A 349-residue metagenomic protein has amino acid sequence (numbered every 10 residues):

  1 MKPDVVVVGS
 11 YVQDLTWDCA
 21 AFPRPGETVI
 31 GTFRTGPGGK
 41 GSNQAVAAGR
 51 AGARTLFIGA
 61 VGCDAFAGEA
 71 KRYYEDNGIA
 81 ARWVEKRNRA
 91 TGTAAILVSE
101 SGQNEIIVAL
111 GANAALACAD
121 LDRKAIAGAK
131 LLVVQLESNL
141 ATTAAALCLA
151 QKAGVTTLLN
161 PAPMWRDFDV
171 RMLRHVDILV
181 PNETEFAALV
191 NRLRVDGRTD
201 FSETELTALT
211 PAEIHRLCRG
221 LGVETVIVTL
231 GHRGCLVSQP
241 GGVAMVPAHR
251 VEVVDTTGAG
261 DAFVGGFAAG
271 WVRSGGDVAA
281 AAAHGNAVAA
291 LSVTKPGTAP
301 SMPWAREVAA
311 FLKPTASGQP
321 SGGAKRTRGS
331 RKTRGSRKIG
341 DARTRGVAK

Functional and structural regions predicted by a protein language model:
M1-A60, A65-E69, E75-D76, A94 (+2 more regions): Glycine-rich phosphate/adenosyl-contacting loop at the front of the ribokinase-like
M1-V6, R166, N191-R328, R334-I339 (+1 more regions): Conserved phosphate-binding/catalytic region of the ribokinase-like
Y73-N88: A glycine-rich helix N-cap at a beta->alpha junction
G78, G111-A117, L158-M164, A208 (+1 more regions): Short gly/ser/thr-rich secondary-structure transition/capping motifs
K86, I96-L136: Conserved phosphate-binding/catalytic loop of the ribokinase/pfkB sugar-kinase fold
A125, D169-M172, R219: Structural alpha-helical scaffold elements that stabilize or flank donor/cofactor-binding regions in carbohydrate
L131-P211, R233-C235: Conserved beta-alpha-beta core of the PfkB/ribokinase-like small-molecule kinase fold
